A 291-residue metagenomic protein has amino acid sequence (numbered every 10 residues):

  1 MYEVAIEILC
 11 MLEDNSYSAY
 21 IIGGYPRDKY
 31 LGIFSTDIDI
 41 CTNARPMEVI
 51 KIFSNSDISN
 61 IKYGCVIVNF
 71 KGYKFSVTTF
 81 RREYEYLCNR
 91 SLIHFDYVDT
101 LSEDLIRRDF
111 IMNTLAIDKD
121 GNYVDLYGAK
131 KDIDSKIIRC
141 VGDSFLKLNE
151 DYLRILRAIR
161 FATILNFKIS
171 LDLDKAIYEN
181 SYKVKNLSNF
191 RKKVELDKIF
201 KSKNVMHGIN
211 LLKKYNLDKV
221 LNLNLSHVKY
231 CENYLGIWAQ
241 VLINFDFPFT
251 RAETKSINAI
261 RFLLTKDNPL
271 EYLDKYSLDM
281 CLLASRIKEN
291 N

Functional and structural regions predicted by a protein language model:
M1-N291: Catalytic cores of the polymerase beta-like nucleotidyltransferase superfamily and closely associated nucleotide
